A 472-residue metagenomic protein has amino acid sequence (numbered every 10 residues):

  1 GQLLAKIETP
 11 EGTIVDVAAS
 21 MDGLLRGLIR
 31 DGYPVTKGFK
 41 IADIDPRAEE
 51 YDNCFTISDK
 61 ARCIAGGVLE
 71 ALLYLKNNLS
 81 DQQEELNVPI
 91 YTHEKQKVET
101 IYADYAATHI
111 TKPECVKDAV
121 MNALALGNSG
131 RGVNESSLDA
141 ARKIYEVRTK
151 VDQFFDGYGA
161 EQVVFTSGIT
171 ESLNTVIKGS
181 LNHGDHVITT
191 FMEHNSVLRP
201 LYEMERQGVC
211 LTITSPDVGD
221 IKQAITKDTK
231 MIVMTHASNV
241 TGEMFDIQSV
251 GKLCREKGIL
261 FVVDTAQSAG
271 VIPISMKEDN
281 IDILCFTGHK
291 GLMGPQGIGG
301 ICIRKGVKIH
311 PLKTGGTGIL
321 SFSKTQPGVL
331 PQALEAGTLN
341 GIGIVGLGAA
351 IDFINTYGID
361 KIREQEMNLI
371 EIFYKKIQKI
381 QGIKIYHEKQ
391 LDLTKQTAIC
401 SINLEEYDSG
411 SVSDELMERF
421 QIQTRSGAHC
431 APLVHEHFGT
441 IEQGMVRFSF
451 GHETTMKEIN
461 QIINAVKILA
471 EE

Functional and structural regions predicted by a protein language model:
G1-E85: Well-ordered secondary-structure scaffolds
L86-E472: Pyridoxal 5′-phosphate
